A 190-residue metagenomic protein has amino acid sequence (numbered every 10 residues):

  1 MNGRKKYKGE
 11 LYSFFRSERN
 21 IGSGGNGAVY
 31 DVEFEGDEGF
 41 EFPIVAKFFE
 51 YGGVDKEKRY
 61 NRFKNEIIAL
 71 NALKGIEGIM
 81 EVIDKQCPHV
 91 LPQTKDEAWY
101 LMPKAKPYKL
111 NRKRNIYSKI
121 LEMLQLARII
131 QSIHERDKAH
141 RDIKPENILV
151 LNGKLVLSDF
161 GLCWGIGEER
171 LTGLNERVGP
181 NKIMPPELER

Functional and structural regions predicted by a protein language model:
E18-G24, V29: Protein kinase glycine-rich loop
V32-F63: ATP-binding glycine-rich loop module of kinase domains
I68-I79: Structural motif at the C-terminus of the N-lobe alphaC helix and the adjacent alphaC-beta4 loop of the Hanks-type
E81-A98: Short beta-strand micro-motifs within the conserved protein kinase catalytic domain, predominantly in the N-lobe
E122-M123: Activation segment signature within eukaryotic-like protein kinase domains
H134-V150: Catalytic-loop of the protein kinase fold
D159-C163: Activation of the activation-loop gatekeeper triad in protein kinase-fold domains
G173-L188: Conserved activation segment of eukaryotic-like protein kinases, specifically the C-terminal portion of the activation
